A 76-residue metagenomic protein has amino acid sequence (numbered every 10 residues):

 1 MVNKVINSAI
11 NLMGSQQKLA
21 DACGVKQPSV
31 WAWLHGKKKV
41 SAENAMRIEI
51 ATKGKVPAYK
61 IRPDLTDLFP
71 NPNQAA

Functional and structural regions predicted by a protein language model:
N3-S8, M13, D21, A32 (+3 more regions): Short, charged recognition helix plus adjacent turn of helix-turn-helix-like nucleic-acid-binding domains
V25-K39: Recognition helix of helix-turn-helix/homeodomain-like DNA-binding domains that insert into the DNA major groove
